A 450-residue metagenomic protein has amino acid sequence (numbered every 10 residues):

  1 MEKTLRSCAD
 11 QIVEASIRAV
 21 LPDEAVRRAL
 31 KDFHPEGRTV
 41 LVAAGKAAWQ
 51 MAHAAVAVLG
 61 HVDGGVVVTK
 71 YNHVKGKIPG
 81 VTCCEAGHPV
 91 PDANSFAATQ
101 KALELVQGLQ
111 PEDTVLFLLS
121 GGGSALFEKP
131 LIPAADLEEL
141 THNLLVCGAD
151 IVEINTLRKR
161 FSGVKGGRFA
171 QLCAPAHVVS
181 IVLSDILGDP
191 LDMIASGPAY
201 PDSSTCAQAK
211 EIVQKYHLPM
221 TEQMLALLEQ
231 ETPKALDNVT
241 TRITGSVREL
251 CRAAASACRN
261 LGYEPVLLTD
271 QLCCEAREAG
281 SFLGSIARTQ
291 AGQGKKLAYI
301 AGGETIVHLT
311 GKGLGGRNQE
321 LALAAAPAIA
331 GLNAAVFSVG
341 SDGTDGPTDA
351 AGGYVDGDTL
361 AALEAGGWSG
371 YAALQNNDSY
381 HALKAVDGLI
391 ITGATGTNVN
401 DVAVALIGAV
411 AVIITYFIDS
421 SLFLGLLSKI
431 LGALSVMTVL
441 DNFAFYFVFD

Functional and structural regions predicted by a protein language model:
M1-V42, Q50-M51: An N-terminal, well-structured beta->alpha segment
A54-G64, G80-T82, L103, Q107 (+6 more regions): A glycine- and small-aliphatic-rich helix-loop capping segment at beta-alpha/alpha-beta transitions that lines
V67, Y71, K75, P79-T82 (+1 more regions): Glycine/threonine-rich beta-strand-loop-alpha-helix active-site module that forms ligand/phosphate-binding
T69-E112, V152-E153, L157-R158: Glycine-rich oxoanion-binding loops at beta->alpha junctions
P130-I151, D202-H217, G311-F337: Gly/Ser/Thr-rich active-site loops/lids in small-molecule metabolic enzymes that frequently grip phosphoryl groups
I151-V213, H217: A glycine/threonine-rich phosphate-anchoring loop and its flanking beta-alpha core in nucleotide/phosphate-binding
A176-V179, P201-F282, I286: Accessory alpha-helical/coil subdomains and C-terminal extensions that flank or cap enzyme catalytic cores
L323-V410: Internal helix-turn-beta structural module
